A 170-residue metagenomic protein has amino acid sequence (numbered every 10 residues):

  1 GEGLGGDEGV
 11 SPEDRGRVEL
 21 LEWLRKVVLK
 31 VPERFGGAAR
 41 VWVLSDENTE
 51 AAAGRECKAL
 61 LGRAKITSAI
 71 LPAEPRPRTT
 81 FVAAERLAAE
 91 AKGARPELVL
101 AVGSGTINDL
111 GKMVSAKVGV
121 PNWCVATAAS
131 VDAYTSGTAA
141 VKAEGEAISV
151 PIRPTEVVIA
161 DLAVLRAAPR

Functional and structural regions predicted by a protein language model:
G1-L98: ATP/NTP phosphate-donor binding region
P12, F35-G36, A91-A94, S115 (+2 more regions): Solvent-exposed alpha-helices and their adjacent loops that cap or buttress functional pockets in soluble metabolic
L44-S45, G103, A160: Short beta-strand/turn micro-motifs composed of small residues that flank or help shape donor/cofactor-binding pockets
T49, P75-T79, T106, A129 (+1 more regions): Glycine-/small-residue-rich active-site loops that bind phosphorylated ligands and cofactors
A52, D109, A168: Residues that form or flank phosphate/diphosphate-binding pockets in enzymes that use nucleotide phosphates
G54-K58, K112-S115, S136-G137: Short amphipathic alpha-helical segments
A91-T127: A short, small-residue-rich loop immediately preceding and capping a beta-strand
A116-R170: A glycine/threonine-rich phosphate-anchoring loop and its flanking beta-alpha core in nucleotide/phosphate-binding
